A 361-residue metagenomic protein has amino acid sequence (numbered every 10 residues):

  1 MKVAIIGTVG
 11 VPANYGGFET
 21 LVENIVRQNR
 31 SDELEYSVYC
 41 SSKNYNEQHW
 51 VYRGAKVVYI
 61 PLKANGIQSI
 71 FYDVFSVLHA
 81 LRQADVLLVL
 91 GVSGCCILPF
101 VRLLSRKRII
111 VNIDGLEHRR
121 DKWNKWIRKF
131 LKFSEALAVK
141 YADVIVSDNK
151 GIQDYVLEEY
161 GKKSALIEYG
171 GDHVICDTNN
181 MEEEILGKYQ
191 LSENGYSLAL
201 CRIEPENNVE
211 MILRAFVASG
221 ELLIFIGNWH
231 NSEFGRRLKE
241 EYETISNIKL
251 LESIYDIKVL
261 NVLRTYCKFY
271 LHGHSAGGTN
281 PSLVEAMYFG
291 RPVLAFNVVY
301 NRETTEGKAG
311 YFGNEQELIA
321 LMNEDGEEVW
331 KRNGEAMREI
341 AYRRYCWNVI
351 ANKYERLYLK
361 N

Functional and structural regions predicted by a protein language model:
T8-Y15, R27-G66, G151-E159, H230-F234: N-terminal strand-loop element at the rim of the active site of nucleotide-sugar-dependent glycosyltransferases
E19-N24, A199, E204-V217: A conserved mid-protein helix/loop that constitutes part of the nucleotide-sugar donor-binding site
Y39-N44, G171, L200, E221-R236 (+1 more regions): Glycosyltransferase donor-sugar binding loop
Q68-L81, D85-D114, G278: An aromatic- and histidine-rich active-site surface loop
L78-L81, I127-I145: Membrane-proximal helix-turn-helix segments that form the acceptor-binding/catalytic region of lipid-linked
F269, L283, Y288, P292-A295: Short hydrophobic beta-strand element within catalytic cores of glycosyltransferases and related nucleotide-activated
R302-E327: Change "using UDP/GDP/dTDP sugars" to "using nucleotide sugars
E328-K360: A charged, aromatic-enriched C-terminal amphipathic alpha-helix characteristic of glycosyltransferases across folds
